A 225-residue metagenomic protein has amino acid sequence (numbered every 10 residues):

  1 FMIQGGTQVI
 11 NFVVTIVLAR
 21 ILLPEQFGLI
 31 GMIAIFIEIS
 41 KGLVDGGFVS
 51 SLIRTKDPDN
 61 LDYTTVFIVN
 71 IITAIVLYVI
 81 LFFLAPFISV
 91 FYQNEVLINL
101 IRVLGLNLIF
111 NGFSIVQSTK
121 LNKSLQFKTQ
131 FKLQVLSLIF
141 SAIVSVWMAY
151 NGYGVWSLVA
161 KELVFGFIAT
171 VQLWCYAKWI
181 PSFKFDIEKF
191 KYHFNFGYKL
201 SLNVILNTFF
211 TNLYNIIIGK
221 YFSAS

Functional and structural regions predicted by a protein language model:
F1-N11, I33, K41-P86, N99-G105 (+2 more regions): Membrane-water interface segments that mark the loop-to-transmembrane alpha-helix transition
Q4, Q8, I35-E38, A74 (+4 more regions): Residue-level recognition of pore/gate-forming positions within transmembrane alpha-helices of multi-pass
V9, V13-I39, I98-N99, Y192-F196 (+2 more regions): Interfacial/gating helices of multi-pass transporter permease domains
F12-V17, F87, V116, K120 (+4 more regions): Alpha-helical transmembrane segments of multipass membrane proteins
V17-A34, P86, V90, I98-N99 (+2 more regions): Membrane-interface helix-loop junctions in multi-pass transport and translocation proteins
I39-S40, V79, F83, V90 (+3 more regions): Alpha-helical transmembrane segments of multi-pass membrane proteins
S51-N60, I109-L133, W147, N151 (+3 more regions): Membrane-interface junctions at transmembrane-helix termini in multi-pass inner-membrane proteins
K128, V171-I216, K220-Y221: Interhelical loop/hinge segments that connect adjacent transmembrane helices in multipass membrane
